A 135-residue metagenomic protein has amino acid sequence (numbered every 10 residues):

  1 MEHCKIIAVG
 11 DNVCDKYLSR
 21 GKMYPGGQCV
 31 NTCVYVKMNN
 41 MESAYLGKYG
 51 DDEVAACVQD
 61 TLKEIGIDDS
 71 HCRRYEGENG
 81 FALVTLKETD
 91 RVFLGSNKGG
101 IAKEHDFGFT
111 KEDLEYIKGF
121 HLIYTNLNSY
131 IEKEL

Functional and structural regions predicted by a protein language model:
M1-I7, T61-C72, K87-L135: Ribokinase/PfkB-type carbohydrate-kinase core domain
K5-I6, Y17-A82, L86-E88, K98: Substrate-binding N-lobe of the ribokinase-like
G10-D11, G47, T125: Active-site flanking residues adjacent to catalytic metal/cofactor-binding acidic residues
C14: Short active-site segment of divalent metal-dependent hydrolases/proteases that encodes the spacing between
